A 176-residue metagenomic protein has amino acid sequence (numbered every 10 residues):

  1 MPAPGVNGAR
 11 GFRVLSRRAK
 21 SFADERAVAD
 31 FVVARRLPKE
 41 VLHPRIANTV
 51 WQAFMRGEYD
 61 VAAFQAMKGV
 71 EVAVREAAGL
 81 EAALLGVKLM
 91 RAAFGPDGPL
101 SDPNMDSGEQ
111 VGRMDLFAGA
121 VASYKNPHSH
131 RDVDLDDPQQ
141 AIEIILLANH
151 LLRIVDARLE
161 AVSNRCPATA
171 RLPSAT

Functional and structural regions predicted by a protein language model:
P4-A120, D134-Q139, A157-T176: Amphipathic alpha-helical interface elements
S129-H130: Histidine-centered active-site/metal-ligand motif
A141-R158: Structured adenosyl-cofactor binding patch, chiefly the S-adenosyl-L-methionine
